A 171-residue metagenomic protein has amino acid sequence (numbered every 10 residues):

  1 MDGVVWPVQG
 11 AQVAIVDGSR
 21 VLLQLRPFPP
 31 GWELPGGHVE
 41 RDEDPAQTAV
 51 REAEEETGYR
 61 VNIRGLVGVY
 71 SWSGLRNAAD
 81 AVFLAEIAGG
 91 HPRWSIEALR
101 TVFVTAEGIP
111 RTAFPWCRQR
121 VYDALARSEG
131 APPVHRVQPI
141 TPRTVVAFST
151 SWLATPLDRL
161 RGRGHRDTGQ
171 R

Functional and structural regions predicted by a protein language model:
M1-V21: Conserved N-terminal beta-strand and adjoining loop/helix that marks the start of the Nudix/MutT-like hydrolase domain
V5-P7, L75-N77, S95-A98: A generic structural micro-feature
V8, V16, P29, V61 (+1 more regions): Short connector loops at helix/strand junctions that flank enzyme active sites, especially segments positioning acidic
I15, L84-E86, V102: Short, well-ordered beta-strand micro-motif
V16-E55, G68, R171: Conserved Nudix-box catalytic region and its N-terminal flanking loop in Nudix hydrolases and closely related
G18-R20, E86-H91, A106-G108: Short loop segments at secondary-structure junctions
P30-G31, E97-R171: Nudix hydrolase/Nudix homology domain
G58-H91: Active-site segment of metal-dependent pyrophosphate-handling enzymes, primarily the Nudix hydrolase catalytic core
